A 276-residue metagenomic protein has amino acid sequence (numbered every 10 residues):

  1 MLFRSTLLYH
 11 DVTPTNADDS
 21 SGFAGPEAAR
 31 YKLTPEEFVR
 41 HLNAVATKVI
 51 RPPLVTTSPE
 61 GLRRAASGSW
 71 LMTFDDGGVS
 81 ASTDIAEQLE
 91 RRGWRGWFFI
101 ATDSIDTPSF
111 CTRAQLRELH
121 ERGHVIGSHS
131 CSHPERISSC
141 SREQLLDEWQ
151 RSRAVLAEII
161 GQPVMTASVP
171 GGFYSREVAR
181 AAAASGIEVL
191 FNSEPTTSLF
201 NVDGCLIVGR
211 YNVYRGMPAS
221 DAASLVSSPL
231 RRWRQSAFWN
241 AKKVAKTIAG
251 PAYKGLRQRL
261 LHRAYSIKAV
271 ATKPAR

Functional and structural regions predicted by a protein language model:
M1-L2: Short, small-residue-biased leader/transition segments that mark boundaries at the very start of proteins
L7-P14, S21-A24, G68-W70, G78-V178 (+2 more regions): Metal-dependent polysaccharide deacetylase catalytic core of the NodB/CE4 family, i.e., the active-site-bearing domain
P14-D18, G216-P218: Short, solvent-exposed loop/turn elements at domain surfaces
P26-R64, A157, A183-D203, K246-R276: C-terminal domain-boundary segment and adjacent tail
S67, V125-I137, I159-I160, V164-T166 (+3 more regions): Short flexible/disordered coil segments
A101-I105, E194-S198, V213-Y214: Short, acidic/turn-prone active-site loops that include or flank metal/cofactor- and phosphate-binding residues
C205-I248, R276: Compositionally biased, charge-rich terminal segments
